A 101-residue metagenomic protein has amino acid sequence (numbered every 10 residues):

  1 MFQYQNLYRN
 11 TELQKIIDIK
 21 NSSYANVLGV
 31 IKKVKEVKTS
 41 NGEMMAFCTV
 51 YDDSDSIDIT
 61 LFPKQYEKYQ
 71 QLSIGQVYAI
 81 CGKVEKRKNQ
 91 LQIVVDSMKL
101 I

Functional and structural regions predicted by a protein language model:
M1-E36: OB-fold nucleic-acid-binding modules
Q3-Q5, A46-D52, V94: Short, acidic/hydrophobic/Gly-rich beta-strand patch recurrent on exposed beta strands that often constitutes part
K20, K64-C81: Short nucleic-acid-contacting surface segments enriched for D/E, G, S/T with interspersed K/R
A25-V27, A46, Y78: Hydrophobic core residues within well-ordered beta-strands of beta-rich domains
I31, K83-V84: Hydrophobic beta-strand positions in extracellular immunoglobulin-like domains
T39-M44, Q71-L72, Q92: Short glycine/proline-enriched turns and hinge-like loops at secondary-structure junctions
T39-P63: OB-fold (S1/OB) nucleic-acid-binding surfaces
E85-I101: OB-fold/S1-family single-stranded nucleic acid-binding modules
